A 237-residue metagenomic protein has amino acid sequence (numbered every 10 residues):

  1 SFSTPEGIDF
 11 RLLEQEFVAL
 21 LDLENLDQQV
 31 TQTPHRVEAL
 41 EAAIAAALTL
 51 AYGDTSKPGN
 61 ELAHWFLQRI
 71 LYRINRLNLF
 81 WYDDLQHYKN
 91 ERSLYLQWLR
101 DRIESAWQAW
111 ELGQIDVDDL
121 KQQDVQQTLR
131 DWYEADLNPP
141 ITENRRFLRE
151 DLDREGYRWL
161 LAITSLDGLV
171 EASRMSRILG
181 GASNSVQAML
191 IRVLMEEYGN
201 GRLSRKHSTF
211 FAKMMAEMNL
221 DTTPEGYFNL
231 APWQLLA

Functional and structural regions predicted by a protein language model:
S1-A237: Non-heme di-metal
